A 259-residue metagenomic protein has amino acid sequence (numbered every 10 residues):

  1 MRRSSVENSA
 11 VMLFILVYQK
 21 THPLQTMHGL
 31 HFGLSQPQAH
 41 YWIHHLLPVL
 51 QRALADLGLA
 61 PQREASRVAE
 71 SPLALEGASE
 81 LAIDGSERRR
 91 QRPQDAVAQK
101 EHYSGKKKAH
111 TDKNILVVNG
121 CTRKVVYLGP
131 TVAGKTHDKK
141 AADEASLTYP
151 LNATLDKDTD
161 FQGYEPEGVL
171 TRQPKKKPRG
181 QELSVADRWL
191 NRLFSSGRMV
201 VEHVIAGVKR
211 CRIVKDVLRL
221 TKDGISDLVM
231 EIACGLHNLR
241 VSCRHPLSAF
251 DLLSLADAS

Functional and structural regions predicted by a protein language model:
M1-S5: Short, Lys/Arg-enriched N-terminal segment that forms or immediately precedes the first helix of a structured domain
E7-H22: Short, amphipathic alpha-helical "recognition" segments used to contact nucleic acids or chromatin
H22-S259: Short, well-ordered secondary-structure "scaffold" segments embedded in the functional core of diverse domains
